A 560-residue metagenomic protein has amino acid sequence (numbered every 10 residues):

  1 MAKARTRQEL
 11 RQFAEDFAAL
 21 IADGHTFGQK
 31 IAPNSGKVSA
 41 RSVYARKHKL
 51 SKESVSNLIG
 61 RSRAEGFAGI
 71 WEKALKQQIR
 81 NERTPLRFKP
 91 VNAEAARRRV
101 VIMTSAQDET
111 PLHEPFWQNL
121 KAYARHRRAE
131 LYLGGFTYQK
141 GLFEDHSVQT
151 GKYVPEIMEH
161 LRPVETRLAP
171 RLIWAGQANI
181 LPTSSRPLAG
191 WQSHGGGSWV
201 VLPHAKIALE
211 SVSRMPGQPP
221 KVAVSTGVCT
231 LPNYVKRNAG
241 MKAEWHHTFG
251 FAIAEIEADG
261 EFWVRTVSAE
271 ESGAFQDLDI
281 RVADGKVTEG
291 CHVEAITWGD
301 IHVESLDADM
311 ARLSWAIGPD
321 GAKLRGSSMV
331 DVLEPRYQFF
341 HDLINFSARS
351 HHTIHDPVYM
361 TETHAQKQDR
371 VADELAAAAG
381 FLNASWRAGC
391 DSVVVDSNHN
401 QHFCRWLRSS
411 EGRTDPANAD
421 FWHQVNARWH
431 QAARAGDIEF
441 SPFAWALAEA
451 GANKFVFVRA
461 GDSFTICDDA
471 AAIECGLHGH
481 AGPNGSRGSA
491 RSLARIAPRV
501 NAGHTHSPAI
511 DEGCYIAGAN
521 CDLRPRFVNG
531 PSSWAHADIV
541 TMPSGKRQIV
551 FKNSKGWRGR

Functional and structural regions predicted by a protein language model:
T6-V38: Short, amphipathic alpha-helical "recognition" segments used to contact nucleic acids or chromatin
V43, L50-F67, L75: Major-groove recognition helix of helix-turn-helix-like DNA-binding domains
E72-L168, R186-P187, D307-F440: Core catalytic region of metal-dependent phosphoesterases/phosphodiesterases, especially metallo-beta-lactamase-like
N92-V100, L168-L172, K221, D259-W263 (+2 more regions): Beta-strand-turn-beta hairpins that frame and shape the catalytic cleft of phosphate-ester-processing enzymes
R171-L172, A178-E261, F340, I473-G556: Conserved beta-sheet core of the metallophosphoesterase superfamily
F249-V332: Basic, amphipathic N-terminal segments that precede the first structured/catalytic domain
R265-D277, C521-D522, I549-R560: Short, solvent-exposed aromatic-acidic interface loops
Q431-I473: Metallo-beta-lactamase
